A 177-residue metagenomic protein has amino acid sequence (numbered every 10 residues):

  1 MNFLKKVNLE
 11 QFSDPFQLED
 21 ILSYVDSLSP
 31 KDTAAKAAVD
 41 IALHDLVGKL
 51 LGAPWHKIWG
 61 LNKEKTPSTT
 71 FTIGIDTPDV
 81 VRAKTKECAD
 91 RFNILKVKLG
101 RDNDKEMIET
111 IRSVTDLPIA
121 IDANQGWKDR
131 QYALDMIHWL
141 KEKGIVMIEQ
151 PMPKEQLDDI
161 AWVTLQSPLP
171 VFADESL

Functional and structural regions predicted by a protein language model:
M1-L50: Metal- or metallocofactor-binding catalytic centers and their adjacent structured scaffolds across diverse enzyme
F16, D20, P30, A34 (+7 more regions): Conserved active-site and cofactor/substrate-binding residues in soluble primary-metabolism enzymes
Q17, W59-K65: Flexible hinge/switch segments at interdomain interfaces of large molecular machines
L43, K57-W59: Gly/Ser-rich oxyanion-binding loop with an adjacent helix/lid that shapes the negatively charged ligand pocket
K49, A53, K63-V97, R101-K105: Active-site beta->alpha loop and helix N-cap motifs at the rims of alpha/beta catalytic domains
G60, K86, E109-S113: Acyltransferase donor/substrate-recognition loop-hinge adjacent to the catalytic core
V97, D102-L177: Catalytic core of soluble alpha/beta enzymes
